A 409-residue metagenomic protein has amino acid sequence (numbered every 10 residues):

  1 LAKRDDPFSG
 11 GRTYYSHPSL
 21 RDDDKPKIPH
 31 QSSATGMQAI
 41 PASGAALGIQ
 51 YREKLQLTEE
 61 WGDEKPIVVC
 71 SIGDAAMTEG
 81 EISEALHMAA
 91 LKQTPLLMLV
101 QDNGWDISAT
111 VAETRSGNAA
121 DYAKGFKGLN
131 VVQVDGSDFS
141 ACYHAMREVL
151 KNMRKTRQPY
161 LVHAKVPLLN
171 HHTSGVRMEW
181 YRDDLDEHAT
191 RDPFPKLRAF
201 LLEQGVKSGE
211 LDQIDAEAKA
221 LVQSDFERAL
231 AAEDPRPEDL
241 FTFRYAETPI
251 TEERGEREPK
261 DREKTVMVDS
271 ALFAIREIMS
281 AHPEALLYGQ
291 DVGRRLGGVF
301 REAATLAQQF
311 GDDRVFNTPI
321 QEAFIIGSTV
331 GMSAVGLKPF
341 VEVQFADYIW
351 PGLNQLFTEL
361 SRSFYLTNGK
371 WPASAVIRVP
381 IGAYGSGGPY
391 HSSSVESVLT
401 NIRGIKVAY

Functional and structural regions predicted by a protein language model:
L1-K92, T110-K127, P389-H391, V398: Cofactor-binding active-site loop characterized by glycine-rich and histidine/acidic residues
A2-D6, A90-L99, R314-N317, L360-V379: A glycine-rich helix N-cap at a beta->alpha junction
P18-P41, V134-F139, D291-V292, L296 (+4 more regions): Active-site nucleophile and cofactor-binding loops and adjacent substrate-binding regions of central metabolic enzymes
H30-S32, T58-E79, P95-Q101, Y288 (+3 more regions): A short, small-residue-rich loop immediately preceding and capping a beta-strand
S43-K54, H87-T94, K124-F126, A281 (+4 more regions): Alpha-helix C-terminal capping segments
Q50-E53, E60-E64, R115-E148, A189-A216 (+1 more regions): Conserved thiamine diphosphate
N152-R257: Glycine/aspartate-rich loop-and-adjacent alpha/beta segment that forms the canonical ThDP
F243-S328, S333-V335: Non-catalytic terminal/interface segments that mediate subunit docking, oligomerization, and allosteric communication
